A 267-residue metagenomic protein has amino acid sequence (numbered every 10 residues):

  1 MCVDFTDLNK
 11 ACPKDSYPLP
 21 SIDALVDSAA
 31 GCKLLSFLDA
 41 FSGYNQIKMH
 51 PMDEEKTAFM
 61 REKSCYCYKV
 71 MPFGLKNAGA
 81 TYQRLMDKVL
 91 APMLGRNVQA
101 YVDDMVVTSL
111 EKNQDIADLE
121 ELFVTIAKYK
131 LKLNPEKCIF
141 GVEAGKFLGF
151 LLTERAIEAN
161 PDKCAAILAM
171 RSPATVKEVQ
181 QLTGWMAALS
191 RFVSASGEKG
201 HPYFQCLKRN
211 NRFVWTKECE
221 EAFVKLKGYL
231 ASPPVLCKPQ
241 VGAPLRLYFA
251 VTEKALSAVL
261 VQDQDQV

Functional and structural regions predicted by a protein language model:
M1-V267: Retroelement reverse transcriptase polymerase core
